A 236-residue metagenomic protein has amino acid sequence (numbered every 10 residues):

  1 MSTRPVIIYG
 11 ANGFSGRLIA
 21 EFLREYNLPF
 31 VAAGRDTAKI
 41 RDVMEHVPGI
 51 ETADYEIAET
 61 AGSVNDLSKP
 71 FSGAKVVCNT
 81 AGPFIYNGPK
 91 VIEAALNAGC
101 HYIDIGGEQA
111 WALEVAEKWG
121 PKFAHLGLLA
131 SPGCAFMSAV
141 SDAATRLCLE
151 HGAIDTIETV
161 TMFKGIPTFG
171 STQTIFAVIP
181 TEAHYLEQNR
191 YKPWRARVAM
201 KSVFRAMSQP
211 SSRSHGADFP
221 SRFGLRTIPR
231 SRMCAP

Functional and structural regions predicted by a protein language model:
T3-P5, A74: Phosphate-coordination loops involved in phosphoryl transfer and adenosine-cofactor binding
P5, P29-F30, T156: Residues at the starts of beta-strands that form the adenosine-phosphate
V6-Y26: N-terminal Rossmann NAD(P)H-binding glycine-rich loop of SDR-like oxidoreductase domains
I8, A32, D104: Conserved SAM-binding loop
Y9, F14, E150-P236: Active-site-lining helix/loop region of Rossmann-like oxidoreductase modules
N12, R35-T37: Residues in the short beta-alpha loop(s) of Rossmann-like NAD(P)-binding domains
P29, K39-E114: NAD(P)H-binding glycine-rich loop region in Rossmannoid oxidoreductase-like domains and their noncatalytic homologs
F84-R190, G224: Glycine-/Pro-rich loop/turn segments that contact NAD(P) or position catalytic residues in Rossmann-like domains
